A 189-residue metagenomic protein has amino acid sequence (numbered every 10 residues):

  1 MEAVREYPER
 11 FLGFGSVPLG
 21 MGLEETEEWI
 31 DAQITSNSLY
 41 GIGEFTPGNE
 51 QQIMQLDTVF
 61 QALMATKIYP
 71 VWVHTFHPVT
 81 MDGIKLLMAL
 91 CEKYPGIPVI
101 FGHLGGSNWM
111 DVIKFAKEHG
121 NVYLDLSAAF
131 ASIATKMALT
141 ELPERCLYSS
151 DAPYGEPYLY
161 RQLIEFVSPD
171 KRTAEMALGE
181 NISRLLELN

Functional and structural regions predicted by a protein language model:
M1-T58, S132, L159-Q162, A177 (+1 more regions): Mid-domain alpha/beta scaffold segments of enzyme catalytic cores
A3-E6, F115-K117, V167-S168: Short, conserved catalytic or adaptor-binding loops enriched in Gly and charged residues
V4, Q33, I42, L63 (+5 more regions): Conserved, mostly hydrophobic/aromatic
L19-M21, H77, G106, Y154: Short glycine-enriched loops at secondary-structure junctions
T26-E27, I84-K85, V112-I113, L159-R161 (+1 more regions): Short aromatic-enriched loop/helix-cap "lid" or pocket-rim segments at secondary-structure transitions that line
Y40, G48-N49, I53-L147: Catalytic pocket-lining loop regions of alpha/beta-barrel enzymes, especially the amidohydrolase/enolase/GH5 lineages
R145, Y158-N189: Mid-to-C-terminal alpha-helical segments outside catalytic/metal-binding sites
S149-P153, P157: C-terminal active-site rim and adjoining tail of enzyme catalytic domains
